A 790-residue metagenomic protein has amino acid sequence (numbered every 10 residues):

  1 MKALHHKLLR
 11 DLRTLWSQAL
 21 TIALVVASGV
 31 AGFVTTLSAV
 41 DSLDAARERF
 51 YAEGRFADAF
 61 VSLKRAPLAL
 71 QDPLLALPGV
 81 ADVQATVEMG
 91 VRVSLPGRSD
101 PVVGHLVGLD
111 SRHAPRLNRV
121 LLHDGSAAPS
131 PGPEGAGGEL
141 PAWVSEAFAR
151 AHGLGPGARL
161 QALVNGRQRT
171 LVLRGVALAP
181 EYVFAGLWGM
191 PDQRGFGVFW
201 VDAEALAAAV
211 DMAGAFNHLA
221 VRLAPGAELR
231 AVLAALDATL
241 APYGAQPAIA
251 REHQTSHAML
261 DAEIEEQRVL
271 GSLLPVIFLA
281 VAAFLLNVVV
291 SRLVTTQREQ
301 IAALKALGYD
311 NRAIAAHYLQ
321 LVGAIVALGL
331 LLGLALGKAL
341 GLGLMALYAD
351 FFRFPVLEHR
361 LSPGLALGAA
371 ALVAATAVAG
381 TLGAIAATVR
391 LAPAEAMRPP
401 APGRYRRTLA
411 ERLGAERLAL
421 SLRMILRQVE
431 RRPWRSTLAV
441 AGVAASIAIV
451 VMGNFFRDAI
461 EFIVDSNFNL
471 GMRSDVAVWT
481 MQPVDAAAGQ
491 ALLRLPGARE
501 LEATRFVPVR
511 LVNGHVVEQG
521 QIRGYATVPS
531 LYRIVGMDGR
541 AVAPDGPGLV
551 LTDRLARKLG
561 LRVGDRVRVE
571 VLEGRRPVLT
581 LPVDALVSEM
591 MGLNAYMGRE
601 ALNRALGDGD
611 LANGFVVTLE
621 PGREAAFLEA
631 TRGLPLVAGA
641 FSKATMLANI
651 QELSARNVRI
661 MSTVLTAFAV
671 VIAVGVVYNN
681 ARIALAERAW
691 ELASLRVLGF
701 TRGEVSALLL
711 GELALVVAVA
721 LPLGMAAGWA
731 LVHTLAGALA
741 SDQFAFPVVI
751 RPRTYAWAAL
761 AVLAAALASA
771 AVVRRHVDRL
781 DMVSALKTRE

Functional and structural regions predicted by a protein language model:
M1-A280, R292-T295, N311-R312, L342 (+5 more regions): Membrane transport/envelope proteins' first extracytoplasmic loop
M1-F33, L293, N311, L319 (+6 more regions): N-terminal Sec/SRP start-transfer signal
L15, F284-V326, G675-V717: Interfacial "coupling" helices/loops that link adjacent transmembrane helices in transporter permeases
A52-K64, L420-G546, V550-R554, R562-D565 (+2 more regions): Juxtamembrane segments of multi-pass membrane proteins
A280, F284-T295, E299-A302, G323-P355 (+4 more regions): Small-residue-rich transmembrane alpha-helices
L391-R407, D778-E790: Short cytosolic juxtamembrane segments of multi-pass membrane proteins
S436, T504, A612-P621, L628-V748 (+3 more regions): C-terminal transmembrane helical bundles of large multi-pass transporters and their helix-start/helix-kink determinants
